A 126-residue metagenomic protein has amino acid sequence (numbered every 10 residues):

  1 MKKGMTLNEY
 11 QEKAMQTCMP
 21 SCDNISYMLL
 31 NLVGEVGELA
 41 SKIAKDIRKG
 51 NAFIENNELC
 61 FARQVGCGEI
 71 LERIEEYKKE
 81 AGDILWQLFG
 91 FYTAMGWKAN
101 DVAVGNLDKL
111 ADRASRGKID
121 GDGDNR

Functional and structural regions predicted by a protein language model:
M1-R126: Flexible "arm" and connector segments at domain edges
